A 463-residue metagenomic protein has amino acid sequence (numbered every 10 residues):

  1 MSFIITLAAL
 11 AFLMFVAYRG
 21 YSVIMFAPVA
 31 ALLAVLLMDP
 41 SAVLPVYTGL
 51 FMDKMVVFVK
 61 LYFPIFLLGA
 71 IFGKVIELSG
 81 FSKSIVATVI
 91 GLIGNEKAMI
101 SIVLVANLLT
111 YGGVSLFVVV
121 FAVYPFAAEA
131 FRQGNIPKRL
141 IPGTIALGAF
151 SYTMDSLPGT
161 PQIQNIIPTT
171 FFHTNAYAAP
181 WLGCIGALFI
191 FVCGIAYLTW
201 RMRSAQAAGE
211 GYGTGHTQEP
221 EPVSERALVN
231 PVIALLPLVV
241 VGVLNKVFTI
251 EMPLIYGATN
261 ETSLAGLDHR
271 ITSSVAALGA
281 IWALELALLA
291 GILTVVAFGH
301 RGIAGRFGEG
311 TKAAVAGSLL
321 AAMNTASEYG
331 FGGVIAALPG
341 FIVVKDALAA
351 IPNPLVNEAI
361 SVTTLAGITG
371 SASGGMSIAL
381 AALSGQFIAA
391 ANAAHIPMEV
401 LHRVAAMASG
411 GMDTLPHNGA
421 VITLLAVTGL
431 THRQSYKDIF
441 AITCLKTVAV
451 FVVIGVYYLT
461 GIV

Functional and structural regions predicted by a protein language model:
I5-A17, P28-L37, F66-I71, V105-T110 (+7 more regions): Hydrophobic core segments of alpha-helical transmembrane domains in multi-pass membrane transport and ion-translocation
R19-V23, V59-Y62, G73-K83, L109-A122 (+6 more regions): Short helix-coil transition sites and intra-membrane helix breaks within transmembrane domains of multi-pass
M25-P28, T48-K83, L108, S274-G340: Core transmembrane alpha-helical segments of multi-pass membrane transporters/permeases
M38, A42, W181-G310, T423 (+4 more regions): Long, contiguous bundles of hydrophobic transmembrane helices that form the permeation core of multi-pass
F63-G69, L92-E129, A322-G330, I351-A389: Hydrophobic alpha-helical transmembrane segments of multi-pass integral membrane proteins, predominantly secondary
A70, S84-V86, V118-A130, G159-F171 (+2 more regions): Re-entrant/interfacial helical elements at transmembrane boundaries that shape and gate the permeation pathway
V89, L424-L445: Interfacial loop-to-transmembrane junctions
E96-L109, I136-T153, A179-C184, L188 (+2 more regions): Alpha-helical transmembrane segments of multi-pass membrane proteins
